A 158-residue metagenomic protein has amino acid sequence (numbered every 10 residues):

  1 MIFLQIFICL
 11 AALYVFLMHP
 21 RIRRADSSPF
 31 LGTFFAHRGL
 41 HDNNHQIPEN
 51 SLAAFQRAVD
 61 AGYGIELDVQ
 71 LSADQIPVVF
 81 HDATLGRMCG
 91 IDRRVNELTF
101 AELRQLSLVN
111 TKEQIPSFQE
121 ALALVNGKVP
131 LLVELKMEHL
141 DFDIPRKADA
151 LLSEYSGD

Functional and structural regions predicted by a protein language model:
M1-D158: Phosphate-group recognition and catalysis centered on beta-loop-alpha active-site segments
